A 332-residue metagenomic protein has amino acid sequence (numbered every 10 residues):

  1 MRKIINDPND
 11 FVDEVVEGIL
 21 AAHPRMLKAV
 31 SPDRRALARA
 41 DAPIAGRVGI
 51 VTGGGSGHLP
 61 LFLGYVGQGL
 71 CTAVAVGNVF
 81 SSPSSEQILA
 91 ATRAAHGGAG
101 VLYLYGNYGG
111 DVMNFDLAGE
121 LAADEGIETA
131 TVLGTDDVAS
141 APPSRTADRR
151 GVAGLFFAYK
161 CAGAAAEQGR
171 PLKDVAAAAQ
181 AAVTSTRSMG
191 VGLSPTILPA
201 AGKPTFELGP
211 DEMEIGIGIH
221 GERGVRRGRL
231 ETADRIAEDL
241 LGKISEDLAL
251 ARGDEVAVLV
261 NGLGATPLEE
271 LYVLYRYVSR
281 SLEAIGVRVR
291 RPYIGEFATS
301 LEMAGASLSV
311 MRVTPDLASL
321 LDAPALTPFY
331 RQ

Functional and structural regions predicted by a protein language model:
M1-I50, P315-Q332: N-terminal amphipathic/basic leader segments beginning at the initiator methionine
R2, V48-G55, C71-V74, N78 (+5 more regions): Short glycine-rich or small-residue beta-strand-to-loop segments that form or flank ligand, phosphate, metal/Fe-S
H58, G67-G98, S245: Glycine-rich oxoanion-binding loops at beta->alpha junctions
V74-V79, A123-D148, A284-V289: Short, acidic/small-residue loops that bind anionic groups at enzyme active sites
V112-E125, R145, E270-R276: Short Gly/Thr/Asp-enriched flexible loops that form oxyanion-binding sites at enzyme active sites
L133-S185, M189: Short alpha-helices
Q168-V273: Mixed-charge interfacial surface used for oligomerization/domain docking and macromolecular partner engagement
K243-Q332: C-terminal non-catalytic interaction/assembly regions of soluble proteins
